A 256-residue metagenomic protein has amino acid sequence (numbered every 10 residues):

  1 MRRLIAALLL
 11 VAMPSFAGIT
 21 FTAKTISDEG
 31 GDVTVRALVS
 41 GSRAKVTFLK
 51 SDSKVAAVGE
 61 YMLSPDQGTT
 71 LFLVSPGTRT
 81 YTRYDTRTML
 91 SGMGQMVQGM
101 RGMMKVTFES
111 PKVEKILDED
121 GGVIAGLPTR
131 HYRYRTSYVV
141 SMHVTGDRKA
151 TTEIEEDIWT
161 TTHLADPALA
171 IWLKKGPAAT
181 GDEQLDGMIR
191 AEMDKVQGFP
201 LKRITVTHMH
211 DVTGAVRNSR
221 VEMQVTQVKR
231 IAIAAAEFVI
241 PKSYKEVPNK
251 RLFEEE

Functional and structural regions predicted by a protein language model:
M1-L4, G126: Positively charged n-region of N-terminal signal peptides that target proteins for export
A12-P14: N-terminal signal peptide c-region/cleavage motif recognized by signal peptidases
G18-E256: Extended soluble regions of mature proteins
